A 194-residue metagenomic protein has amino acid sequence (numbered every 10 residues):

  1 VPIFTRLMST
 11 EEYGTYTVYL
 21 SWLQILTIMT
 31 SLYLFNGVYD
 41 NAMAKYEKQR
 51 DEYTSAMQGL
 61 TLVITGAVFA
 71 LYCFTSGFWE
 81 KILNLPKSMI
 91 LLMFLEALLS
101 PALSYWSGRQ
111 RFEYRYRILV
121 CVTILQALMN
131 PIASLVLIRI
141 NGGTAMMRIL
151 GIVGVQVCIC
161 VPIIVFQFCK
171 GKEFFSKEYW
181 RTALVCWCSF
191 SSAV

Functional and structural regions predicted by a protein language model:
V1-T5, I28, Y72, S76 (+3 more regions): Structural signal for membrane-spanning alpha-helices in multi-pass inner-membrane proteins, emphasizing helix cores
P2, Y105-R109, P131-V136, F190: Alpha-helical transmembrane segments of multipass membrane proteins
I3-I25, A145, R181-S189: Interfacial/gating helices of multi-pass transporter permease domains
T5-Y13, L26-L60, R111-R117: Transmembrane-helix boundary and interhelical linker motifs in polytopic inner-membrane proteins
M8-V18, A44-A56, G66-F94, I140-I149: Membrane-interface helix-capping segments at transmembrane helix termini in multi-pass transporters
T17-M43, A97-L103, P162, V194: Small-residue-rich midsections of specific transmembrane alpha-helices
I25-M29, L62-A70, I82-W106, V120-I124 (+2 more regions): Alpha-helical transmembrane segments of multi-pass membrane proteins
I90-F94, V120-C169, T182-V185: Hydrophobic alpha-helical transmembrane segments
